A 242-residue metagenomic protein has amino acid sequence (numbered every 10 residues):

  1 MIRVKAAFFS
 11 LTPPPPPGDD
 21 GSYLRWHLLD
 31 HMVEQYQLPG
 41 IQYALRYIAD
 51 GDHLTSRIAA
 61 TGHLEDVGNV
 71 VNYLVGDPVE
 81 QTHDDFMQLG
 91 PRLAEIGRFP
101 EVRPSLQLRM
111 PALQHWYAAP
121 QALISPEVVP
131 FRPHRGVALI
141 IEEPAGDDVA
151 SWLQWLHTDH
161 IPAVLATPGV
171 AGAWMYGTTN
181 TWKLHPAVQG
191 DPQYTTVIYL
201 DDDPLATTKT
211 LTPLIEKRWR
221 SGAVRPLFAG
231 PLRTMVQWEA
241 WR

Functional and structural regions predicted by a protein language model:
M1-R242: Macromolecular interaction modules
